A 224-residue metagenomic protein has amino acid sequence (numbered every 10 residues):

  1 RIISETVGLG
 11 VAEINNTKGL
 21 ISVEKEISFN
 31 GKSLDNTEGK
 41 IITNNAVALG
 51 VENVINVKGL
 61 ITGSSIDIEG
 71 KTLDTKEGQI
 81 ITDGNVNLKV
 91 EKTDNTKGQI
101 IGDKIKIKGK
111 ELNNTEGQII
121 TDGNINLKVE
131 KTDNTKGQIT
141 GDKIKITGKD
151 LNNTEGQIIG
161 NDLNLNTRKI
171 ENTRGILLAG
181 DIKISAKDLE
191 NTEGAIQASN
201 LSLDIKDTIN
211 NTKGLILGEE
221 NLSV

Functional and structural regions predicted by a protein language model:
R1, N221-V224: Short, intrinsically disordered, charge-balanced linker/junction segments flanking boundaries in proteins
L9, F29, L49, I68 (+8 more regions): Long, compositionally biased tandem-repeat segments
N15-L20, D35-I42, K58-L60, D74-N164 (+4 more regions): Thr-biased low-complexity repeat/linker tracts and other Thr-enriched repetitive architectures
S22-E26, S65, N200-L201, G218-L222: Right-handed parallel beta-helix/beta-solenoid
